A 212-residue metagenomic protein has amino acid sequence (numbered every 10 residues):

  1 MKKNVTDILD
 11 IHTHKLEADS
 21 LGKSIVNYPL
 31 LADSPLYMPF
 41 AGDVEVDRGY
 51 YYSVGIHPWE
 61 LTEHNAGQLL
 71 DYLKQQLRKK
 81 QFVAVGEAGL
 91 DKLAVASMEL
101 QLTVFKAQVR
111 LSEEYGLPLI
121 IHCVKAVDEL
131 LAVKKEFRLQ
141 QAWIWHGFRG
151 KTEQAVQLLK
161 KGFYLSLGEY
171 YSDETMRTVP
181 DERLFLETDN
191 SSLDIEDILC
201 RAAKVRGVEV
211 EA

Functional and structural regions predicted by a protein language model:
M1-A212: Mid-domain alpha/beta scaffold segments of enzyme catalytic cores
